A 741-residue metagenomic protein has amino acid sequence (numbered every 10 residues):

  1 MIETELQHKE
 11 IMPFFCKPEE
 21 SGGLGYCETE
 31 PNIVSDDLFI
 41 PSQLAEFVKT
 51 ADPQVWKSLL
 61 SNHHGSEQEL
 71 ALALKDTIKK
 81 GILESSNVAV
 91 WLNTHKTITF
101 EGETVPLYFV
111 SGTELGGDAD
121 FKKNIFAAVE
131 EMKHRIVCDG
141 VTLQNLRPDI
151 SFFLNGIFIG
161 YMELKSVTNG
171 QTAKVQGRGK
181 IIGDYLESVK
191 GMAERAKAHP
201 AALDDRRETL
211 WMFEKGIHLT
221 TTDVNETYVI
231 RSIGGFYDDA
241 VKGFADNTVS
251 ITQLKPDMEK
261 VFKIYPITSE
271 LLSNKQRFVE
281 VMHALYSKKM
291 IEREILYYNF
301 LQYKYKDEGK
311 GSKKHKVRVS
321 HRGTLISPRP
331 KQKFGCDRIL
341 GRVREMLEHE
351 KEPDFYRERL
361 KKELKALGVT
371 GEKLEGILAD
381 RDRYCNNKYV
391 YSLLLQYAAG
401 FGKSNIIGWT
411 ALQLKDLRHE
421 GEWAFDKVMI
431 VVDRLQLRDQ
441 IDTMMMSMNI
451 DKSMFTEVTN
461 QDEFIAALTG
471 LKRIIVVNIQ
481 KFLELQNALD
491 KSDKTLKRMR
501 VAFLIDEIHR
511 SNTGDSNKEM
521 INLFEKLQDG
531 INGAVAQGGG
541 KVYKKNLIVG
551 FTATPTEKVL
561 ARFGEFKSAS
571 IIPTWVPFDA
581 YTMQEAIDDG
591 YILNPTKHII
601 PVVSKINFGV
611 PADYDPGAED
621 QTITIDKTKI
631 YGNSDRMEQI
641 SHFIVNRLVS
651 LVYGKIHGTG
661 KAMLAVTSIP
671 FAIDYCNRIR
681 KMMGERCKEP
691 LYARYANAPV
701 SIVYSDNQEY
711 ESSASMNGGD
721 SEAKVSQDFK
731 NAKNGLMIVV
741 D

Functional and structural regions predicted by a protein language model:
M1-P18, P31-F401, N405-K427, Q436 (+6 more regions): ATP-dependent helicase/translocase motor core
L154, E348, N387-Y391, E420 (+3 more regions): Short basic/glycine-enriched coil/helix segment immediately N-terminal to the Walker B
T220, I475-N478, N546-T552, I738-V739: Structural recognition of the conserved hydrophobic beta-strand(s) that form the central parallel beta-sheet of P-loop
M446-N487: Inter-Walker segment of RecA-like/P-loop motor cores
R473, T628-V739: Conserved C-terminal RecA-like helicase domain
R473-E507, S511-Q537, D720-S726, I738-D741: Conserved RecA-like ASCE ATPase "motif II neighborhood" in helicase/translocase motors
T513-P595: Post-DEXD/H (motif II) to motif III coupling segment of the RecA-like Helicase ATP-binding lobe
L560-T659, C676-N677, K681: Interdomain helical connector at the RecA1-RecA2 junction of SF1/SF2 helicase-like NTPases
